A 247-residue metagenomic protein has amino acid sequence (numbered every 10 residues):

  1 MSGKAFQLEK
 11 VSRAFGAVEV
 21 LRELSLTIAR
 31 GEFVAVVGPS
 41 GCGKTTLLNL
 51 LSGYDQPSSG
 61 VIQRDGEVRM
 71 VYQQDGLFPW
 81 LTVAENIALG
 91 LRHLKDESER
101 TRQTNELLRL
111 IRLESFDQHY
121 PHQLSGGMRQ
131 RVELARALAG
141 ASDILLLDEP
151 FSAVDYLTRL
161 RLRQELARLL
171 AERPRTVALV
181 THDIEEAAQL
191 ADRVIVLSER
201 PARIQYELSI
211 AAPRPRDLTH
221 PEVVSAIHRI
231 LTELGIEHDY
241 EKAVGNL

Functional and structural regions predicted by a protein language model:
G16, Q56, E85-T101, L110-I111: ABC-type ATPase nucleotide-binding domains, specifically the catalytic core motifs of the NBD
A35, V132-A137, A141: ABC ATPase nucleotide-binding domain "signature" region
V37-P39: The feature captures the beta-strand-to-loop junction immediately N-terminal to the Walker
S52: Helix-to-loop junction immediately C-terminal to a conserved catalytic motif
S98-F116, A167-R168: Conserved ABC ATPase "signature" region
H119-H122, G140: Conserved signature/switch motifs of ABC ATPase nucleotide-binding domains
L145-E149: Catalytic Walker B motif of ABC-type/P-loop ATPase nucleotide-binding domains
